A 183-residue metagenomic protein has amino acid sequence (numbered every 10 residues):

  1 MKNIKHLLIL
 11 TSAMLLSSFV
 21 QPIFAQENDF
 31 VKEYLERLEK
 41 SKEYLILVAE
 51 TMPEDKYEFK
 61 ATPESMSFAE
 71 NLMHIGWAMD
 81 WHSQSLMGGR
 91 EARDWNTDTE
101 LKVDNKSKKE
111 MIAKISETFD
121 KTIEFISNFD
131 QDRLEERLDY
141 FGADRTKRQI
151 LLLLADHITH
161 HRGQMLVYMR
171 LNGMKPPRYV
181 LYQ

Functional and structural regions predicted by a protein language model:
M1-E27: Bacterial Sec-dependent N-terminal signal peptides
A25-N28, A92-D104: Acidic/histidine-rich, surface-exposed loop or edge segments in extracytoplasmic proteins
E27-L35: Short, low-complexity N-terminal intrinsically disordered segments enriched in polar/charged residues
V31, S65, N105-K108: Structural motif corresponding to alpha-helix initiation and N-cap regions
L35-E39, E43-I46, K56-D98, D139-Q183: Short, contiguous alpha-helical
Y44, V48-A49, S83, K121-I126: Well-ordered alpha-helical scaffold segments within catalytic/enzyme domains
V103-R137, K147-H157: Acidic/histidine-rich alpha-helical segments that form the ligand environment of transition-metal centers
